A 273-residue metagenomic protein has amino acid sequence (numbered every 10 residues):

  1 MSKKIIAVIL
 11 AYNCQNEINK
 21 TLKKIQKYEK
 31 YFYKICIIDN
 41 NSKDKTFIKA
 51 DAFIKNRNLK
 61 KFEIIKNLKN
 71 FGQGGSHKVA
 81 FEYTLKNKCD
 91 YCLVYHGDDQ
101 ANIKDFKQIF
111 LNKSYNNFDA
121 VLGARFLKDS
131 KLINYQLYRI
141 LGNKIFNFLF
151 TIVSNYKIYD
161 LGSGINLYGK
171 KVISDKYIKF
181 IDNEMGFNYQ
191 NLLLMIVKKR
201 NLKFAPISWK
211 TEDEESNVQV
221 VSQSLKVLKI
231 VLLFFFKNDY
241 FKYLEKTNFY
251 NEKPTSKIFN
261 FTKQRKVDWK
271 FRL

Functional and structural regions predicted by a protein language model:
M1-S2, N16, K23, N155 (+1 more regions): Hydrophobic helical membrane-anchoring modules
K4-I6, K34, Q190: Cell-envelope/extracellular polymer assembly enzymes that use nucleotide-activated donors
I9-K23, N41: Active-site beta-to-alpha loop of glycosyltransferases that engages the nucleotide-sugar donor
N16-N19, D44-F53: Acidic helix N-cap motif at the loop->helix transition within catalytic regions of sugar-transfer enzymes
K23-F32: Short, acidic, metal-binding catalytic loop of nucleotide-sugar glycosyltransferases
F32-S42, I65-K66: Short beta-strand/loop segment that forms part of the nucleotide-sugar
D39-I48, D99: A conserved acidic beta->alpha catalytic loop
I65-K86, Y91, I103-M185, E212-S222: Acceptor/aglycone-binding surface of glycosyltransferases and processive sugar-polymer synthases
